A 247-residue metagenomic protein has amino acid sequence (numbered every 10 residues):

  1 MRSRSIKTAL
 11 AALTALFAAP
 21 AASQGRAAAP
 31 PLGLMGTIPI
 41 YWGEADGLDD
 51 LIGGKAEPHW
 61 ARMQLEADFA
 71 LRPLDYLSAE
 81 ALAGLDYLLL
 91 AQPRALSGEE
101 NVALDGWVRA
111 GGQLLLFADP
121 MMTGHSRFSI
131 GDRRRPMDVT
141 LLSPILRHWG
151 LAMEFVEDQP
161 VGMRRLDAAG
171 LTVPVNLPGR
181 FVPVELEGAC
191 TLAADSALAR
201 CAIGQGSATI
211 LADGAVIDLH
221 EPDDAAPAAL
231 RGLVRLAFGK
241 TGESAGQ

Functional and structural regions predicted by a protein language model:
R2-L13, F17-Q247: Short, surface-exposed patches at the edges or C-terminal ends of soluble domains, predominantly
